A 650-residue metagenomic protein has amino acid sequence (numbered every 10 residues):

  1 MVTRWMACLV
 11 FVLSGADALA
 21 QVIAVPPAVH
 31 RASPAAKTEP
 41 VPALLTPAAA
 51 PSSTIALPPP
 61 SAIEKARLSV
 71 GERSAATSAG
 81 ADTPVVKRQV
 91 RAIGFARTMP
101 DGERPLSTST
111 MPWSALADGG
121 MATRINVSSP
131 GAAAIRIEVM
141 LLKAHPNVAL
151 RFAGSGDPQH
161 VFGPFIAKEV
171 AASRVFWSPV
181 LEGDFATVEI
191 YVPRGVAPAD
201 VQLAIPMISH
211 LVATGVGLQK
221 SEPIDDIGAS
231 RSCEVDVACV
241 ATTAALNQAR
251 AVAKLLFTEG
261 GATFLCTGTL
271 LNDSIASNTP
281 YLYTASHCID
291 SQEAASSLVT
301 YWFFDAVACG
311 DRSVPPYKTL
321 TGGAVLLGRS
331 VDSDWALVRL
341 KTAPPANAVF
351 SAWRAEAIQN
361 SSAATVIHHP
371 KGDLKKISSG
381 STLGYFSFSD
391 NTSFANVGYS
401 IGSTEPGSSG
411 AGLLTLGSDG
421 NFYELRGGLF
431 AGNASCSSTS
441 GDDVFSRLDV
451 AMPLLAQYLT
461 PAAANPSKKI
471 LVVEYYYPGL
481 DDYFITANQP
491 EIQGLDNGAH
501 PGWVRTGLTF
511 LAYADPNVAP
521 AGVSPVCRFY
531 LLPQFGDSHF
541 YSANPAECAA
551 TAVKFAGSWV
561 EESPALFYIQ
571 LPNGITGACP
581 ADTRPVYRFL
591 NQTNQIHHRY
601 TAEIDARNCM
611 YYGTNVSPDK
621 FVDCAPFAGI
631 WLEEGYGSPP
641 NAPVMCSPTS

Functional and structural regions predicted by a protein language model:
Q21-N126, V170-N272: Protease-domain processing segments flanking chymotrypsin-fold serine proteases, especially trypsin-like
S129-R136: Extended extracellular/luminal ectodomain segments enriched in beta-structured repeat modules
K143-Q159: Short, surface-exposed beta-strand/strand-loop-strand elements in extracellular ectodomains
L181-V397, P406: Serine endopeptidase catalytic core focused on the charge-relay Asp
T269-T279, G402-L429: Catalytic nucleophile loop of clan PA
Y281-L282, V299, A308-L320, L327-S330 (+1 more regions): C-terminal subregion of chymotrypsin/trypsin-like serine protease catalytic domains
S467-S650: Extracellular glycan-binding segments that recognize GlcNAc-based cell-wall polysaccharides
